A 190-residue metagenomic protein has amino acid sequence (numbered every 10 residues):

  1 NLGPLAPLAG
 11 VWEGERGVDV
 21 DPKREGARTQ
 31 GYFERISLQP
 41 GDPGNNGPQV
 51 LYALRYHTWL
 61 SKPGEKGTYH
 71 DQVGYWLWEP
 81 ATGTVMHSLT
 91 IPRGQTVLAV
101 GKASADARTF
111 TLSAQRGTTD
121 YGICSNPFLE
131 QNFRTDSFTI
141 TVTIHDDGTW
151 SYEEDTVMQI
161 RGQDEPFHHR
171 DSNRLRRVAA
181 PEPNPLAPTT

Functional and structural regions predicted by a protein language model:
L2-T190: Soluble ligand-binding/transfer domains with enclosed cavities or grooves
